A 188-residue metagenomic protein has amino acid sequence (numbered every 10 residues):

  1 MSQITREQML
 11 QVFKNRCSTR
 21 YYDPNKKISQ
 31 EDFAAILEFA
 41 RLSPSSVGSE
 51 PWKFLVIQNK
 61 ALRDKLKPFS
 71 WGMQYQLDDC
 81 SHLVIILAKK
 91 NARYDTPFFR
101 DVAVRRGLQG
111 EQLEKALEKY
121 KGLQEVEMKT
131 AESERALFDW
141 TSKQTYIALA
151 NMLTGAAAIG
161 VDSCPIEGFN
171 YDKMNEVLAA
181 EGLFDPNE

Functional and structural regions predicted by a protein language model:
M1-E188: Acidic, surface-exposed loops and disordered segments
